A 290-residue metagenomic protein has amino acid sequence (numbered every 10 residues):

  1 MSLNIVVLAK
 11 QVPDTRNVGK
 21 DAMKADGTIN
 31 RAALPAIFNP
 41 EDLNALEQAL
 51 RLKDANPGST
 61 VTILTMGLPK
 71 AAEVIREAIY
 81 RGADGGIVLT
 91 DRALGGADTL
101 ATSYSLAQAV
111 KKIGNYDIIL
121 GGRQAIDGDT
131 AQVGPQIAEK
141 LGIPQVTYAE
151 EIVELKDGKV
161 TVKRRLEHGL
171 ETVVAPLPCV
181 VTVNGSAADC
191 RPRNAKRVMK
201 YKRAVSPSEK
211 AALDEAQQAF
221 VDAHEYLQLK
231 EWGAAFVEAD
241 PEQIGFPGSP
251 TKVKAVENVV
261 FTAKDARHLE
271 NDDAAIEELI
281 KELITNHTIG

Functional and structural regions predicted by a protein language model:
M1-G290: N-terminal glycine-rich FAD/FM-binding segment characteristic of electron-transfer flavoproteins
